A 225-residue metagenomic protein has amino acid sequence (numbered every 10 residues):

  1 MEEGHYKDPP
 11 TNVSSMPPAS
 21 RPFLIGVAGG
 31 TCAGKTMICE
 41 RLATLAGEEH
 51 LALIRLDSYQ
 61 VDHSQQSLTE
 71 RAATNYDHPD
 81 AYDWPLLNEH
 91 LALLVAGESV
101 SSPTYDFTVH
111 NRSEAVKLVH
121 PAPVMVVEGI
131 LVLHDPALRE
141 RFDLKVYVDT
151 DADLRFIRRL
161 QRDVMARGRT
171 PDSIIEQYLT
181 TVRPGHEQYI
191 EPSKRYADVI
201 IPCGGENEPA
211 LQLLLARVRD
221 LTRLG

Functional and structural regions predicted by a protein language model:
E2-P17, H120, R183-G225: NTP-dependent small-molecule kinase module
T31: The conserved Walker
K35: Conserved lysine of the Walker
I38: Hydrophobic positions on the alpha1 helix immediately C-terminal to the Walker A/P-loop
R41: Active-site signature of alpha/beta-hydrolase-fold catalytic machinery across serine- and Asp/Cys-nucleophile hydrolases
E49-A52, V61, Q65-V109: Conserved nucleotide-sensing/catalytic segment adjacent to the nucleotide-binding pocket in NTP-handling enzymes
S113-R167: ATP-dependent NMP and nucleoside kinases share a basic, alpha-helical "lid"
